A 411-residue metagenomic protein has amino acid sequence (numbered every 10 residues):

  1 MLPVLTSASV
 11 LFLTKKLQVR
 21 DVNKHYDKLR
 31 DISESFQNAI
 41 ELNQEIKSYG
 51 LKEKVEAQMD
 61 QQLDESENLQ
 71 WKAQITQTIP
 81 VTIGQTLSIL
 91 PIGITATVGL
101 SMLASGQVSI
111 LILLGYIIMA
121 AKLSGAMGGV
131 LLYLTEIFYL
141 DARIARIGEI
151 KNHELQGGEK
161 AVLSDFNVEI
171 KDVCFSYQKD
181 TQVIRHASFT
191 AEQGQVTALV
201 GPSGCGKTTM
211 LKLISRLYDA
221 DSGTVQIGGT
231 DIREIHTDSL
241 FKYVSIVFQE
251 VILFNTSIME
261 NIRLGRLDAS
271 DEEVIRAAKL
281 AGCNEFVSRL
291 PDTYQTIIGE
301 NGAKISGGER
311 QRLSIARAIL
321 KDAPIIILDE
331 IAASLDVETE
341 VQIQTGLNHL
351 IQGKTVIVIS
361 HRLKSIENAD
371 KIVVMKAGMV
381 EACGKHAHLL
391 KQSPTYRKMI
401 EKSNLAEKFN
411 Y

Functional and structural regions predicted by a protein language model:
M1-K24, T97-V108, G125: Transmembrane helices of ABC transporter permease
P3-T6, Q77-P91, T97, I110-L132 (+1 more regions): Hydrophobic alpha-helical segments in the permease module
K24-K72, I144: Loop segments that connect adjacent transmembrane helices in multi-pass transporters
K28, I32, S48-L51, I75 (+1 more regions): Cytosolic ends of transmembrane helices, especially the final helix of ABC transmembrane type-1 domains
S35-Q58, Y133, E149-E159, Y177-Q178 (+2 more regions): Short intracellular "coupling" helices and adjacent cytoplasmic loop segments at the cytosolic face of multi-pass
K72, T76-I79, R233, L240: Alpha-helical membrane-protein architecture signal
L163-Y411: ABC-type nucleotide-binding domain
